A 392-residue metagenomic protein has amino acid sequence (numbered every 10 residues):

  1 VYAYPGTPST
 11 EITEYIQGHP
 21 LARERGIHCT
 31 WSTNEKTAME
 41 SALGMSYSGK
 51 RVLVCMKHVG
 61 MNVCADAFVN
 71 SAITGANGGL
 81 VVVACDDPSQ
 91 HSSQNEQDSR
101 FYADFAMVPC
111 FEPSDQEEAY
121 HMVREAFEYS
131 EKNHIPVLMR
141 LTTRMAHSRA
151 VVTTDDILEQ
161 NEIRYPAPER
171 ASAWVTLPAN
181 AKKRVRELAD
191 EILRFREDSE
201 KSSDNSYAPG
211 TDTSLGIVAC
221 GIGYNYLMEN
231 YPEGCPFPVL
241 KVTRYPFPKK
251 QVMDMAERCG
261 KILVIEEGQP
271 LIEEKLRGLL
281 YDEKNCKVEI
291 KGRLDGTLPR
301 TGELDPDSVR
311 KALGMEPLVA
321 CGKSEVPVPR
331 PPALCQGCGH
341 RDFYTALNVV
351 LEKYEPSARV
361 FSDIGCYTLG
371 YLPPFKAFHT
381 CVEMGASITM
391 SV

Functional and structural regions predicted by a protein language model:
V1-A3, V82-A84, V264-E266: Short internal beta-strands
Y2, L53, L215-V218, L263 (+1 more regions): Conserved beta-strand elements of the Class I
Y2-E11: N-terminal signal-anchor module of multipass membrane proteins
T7, H58, D86, T143-M145 (+3 more regions): Active-site-proximal loop/turn and secondary-structure-junction residues that shape catalytic pockets, frequently
T10-E131, R359-V392: Thiamine diphosphate
Y15, S41, D66-N70, E229-N230 (+4 more regions): A short acidic, amphipathic alpha-helical/loop segment
P113-D342: Flexible, low-complexity linker and terminal segments
A320-V392: Cofactor-binding active-site loop characterized by glycine-rich and histidine/acidic residues
